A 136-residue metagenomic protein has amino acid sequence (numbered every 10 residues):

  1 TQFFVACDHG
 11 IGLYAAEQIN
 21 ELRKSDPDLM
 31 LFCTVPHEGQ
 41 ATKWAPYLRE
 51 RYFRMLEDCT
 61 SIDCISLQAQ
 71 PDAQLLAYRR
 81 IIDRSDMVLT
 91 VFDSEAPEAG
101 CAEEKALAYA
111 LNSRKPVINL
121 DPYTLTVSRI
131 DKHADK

Functional and structural regions predicted by a protein language model:
T1-A134: Acidic/glycine-enriched connector segments
